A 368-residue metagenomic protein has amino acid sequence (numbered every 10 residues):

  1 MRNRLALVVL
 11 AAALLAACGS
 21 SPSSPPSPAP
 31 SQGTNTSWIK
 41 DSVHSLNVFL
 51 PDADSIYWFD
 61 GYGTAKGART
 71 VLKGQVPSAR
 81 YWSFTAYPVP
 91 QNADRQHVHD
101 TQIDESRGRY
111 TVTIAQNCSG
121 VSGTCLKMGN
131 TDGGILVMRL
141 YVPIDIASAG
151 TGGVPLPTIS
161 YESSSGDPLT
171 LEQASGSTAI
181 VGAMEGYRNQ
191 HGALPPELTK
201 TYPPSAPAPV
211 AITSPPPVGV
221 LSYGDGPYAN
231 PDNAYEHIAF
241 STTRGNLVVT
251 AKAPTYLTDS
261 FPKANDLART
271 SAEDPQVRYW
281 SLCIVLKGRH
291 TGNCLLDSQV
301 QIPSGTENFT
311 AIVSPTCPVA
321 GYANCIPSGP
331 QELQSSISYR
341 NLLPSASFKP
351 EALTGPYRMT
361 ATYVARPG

Functional and structural regions predicted by a protein language model:
M1-L7: Bacterial N-terminal signal peptides that target proteins for export
L14-A17: C-terminal motif of bacterial Sec signal peptides marking the signal peptidase cleavage site
G19-P22: Bacterial signal peptide processing site
S24-S27: Ser/Thr/Pro-rich low-complexity tandem-repeat tracts
A29-G368: A compositional/structural signature for long, glycine/proline-rich flexible linkers and loops on extracytoplasmic
